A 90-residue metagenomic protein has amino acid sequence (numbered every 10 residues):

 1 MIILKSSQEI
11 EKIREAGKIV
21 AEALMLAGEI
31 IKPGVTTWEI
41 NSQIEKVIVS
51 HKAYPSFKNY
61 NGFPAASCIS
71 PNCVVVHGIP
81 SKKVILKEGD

Functional and structural regions predicted by a protein language model:
M1-D90: Active-site neighborhoods and metal-handling regions in enzymes and metal-associated proteins
